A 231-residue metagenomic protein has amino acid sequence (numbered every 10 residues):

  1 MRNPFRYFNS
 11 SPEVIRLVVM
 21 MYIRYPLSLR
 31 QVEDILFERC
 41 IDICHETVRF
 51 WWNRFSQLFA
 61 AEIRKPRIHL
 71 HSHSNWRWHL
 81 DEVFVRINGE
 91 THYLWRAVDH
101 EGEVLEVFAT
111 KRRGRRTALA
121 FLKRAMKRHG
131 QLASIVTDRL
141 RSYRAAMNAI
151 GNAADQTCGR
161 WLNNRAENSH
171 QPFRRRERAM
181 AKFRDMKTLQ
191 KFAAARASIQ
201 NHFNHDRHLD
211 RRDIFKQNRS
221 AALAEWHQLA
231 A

Functional and structural regions predicted by a protein language model:
M1-A231: Residue-level recognition of single "structural anchor" positions that define or cap local secondary structure
